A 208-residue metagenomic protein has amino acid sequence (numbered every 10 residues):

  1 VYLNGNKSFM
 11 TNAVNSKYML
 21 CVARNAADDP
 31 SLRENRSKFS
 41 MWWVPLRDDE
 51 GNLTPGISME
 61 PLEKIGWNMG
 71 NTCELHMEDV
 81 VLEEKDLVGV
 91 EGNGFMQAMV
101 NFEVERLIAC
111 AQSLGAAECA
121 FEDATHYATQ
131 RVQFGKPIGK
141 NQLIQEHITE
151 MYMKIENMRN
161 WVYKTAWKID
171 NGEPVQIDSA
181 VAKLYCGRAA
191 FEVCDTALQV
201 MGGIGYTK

Functional and structural regions predicted by a protein language model:
V1, E74-H76, V90-N93, M99-K208: Alpha-helical interface subdomain recognition
N4-I57: A short core secondary-structure module
S8-V14, N68, V104-I108: Glycine-rich phosphate/pyrophosphate-binding beta-alpha loops
S16, F39, M59, T72 (+2 more regions): Short coil/loop residues immediately preceding or within conserved phosphate-binding loops of NTP-utilizing enzyme
N35-S37, E60-I65, V88-Q97: Short intrinsically disordered coil segments
E50-V80: Flexible, small-/acidic-enriched active-site or ligand-binding loops
G51-P55, D86-E91: Cytochrome P450 core scaffold surrounding the K-helix E-X-X-R motif and the conserved "meander" helix-loop region
